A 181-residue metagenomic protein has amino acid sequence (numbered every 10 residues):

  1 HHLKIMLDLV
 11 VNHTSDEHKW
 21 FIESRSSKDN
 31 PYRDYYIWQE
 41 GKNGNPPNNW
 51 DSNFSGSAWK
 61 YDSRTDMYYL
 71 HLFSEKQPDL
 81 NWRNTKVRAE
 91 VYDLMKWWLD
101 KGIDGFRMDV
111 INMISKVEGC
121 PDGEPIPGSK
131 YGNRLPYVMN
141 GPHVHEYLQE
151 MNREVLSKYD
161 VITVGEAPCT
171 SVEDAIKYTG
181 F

Functional and structural regions predicted by a protein language model:
H1-K96, D100, M113-T170: Acidic/aromatic-lined carbohydrate-recognition and catalytic surfaces of CAZymes acting on diverse glycans
F106-M108: Hydrophobic residues within beta-strands of alpha/beta enzymes
A167-F181: Noncatalytic carbohydrate-binding groove/subsite architecture in carbohydrate-active enzymes
